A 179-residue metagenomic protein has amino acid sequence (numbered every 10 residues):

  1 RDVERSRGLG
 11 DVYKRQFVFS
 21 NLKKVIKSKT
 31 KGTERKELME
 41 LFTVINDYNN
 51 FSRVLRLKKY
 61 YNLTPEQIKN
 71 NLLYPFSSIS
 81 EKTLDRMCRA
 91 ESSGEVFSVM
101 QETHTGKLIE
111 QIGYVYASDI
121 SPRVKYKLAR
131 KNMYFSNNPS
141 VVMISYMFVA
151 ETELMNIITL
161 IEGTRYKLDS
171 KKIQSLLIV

Functional and structural regions predicted by a protein language model:
D2-Y13: Single conserved hydrophobic/aromatic residue that forms the stacking wall/gate of nucleotide- or nucleobase-binding
R15-L38, K125-I144: Short, flexible domain-boundary/linker segments around small modular repeats
S20, V44-D47: Extended, well-ordered protein cores
N21, V25, R53-R56, N70-N71: Long, low-complexity, acidic Ser/Pro- and Gly-enriched intrinsically disordered regions in large eukaryotic
E40-V44, P75-S77: Solenoid-like repeat scaffolds
D47-N62, M155-K167: Extracellular/lumenal glycan-associated surfaces
F76-V179: C-terminal structured domains
